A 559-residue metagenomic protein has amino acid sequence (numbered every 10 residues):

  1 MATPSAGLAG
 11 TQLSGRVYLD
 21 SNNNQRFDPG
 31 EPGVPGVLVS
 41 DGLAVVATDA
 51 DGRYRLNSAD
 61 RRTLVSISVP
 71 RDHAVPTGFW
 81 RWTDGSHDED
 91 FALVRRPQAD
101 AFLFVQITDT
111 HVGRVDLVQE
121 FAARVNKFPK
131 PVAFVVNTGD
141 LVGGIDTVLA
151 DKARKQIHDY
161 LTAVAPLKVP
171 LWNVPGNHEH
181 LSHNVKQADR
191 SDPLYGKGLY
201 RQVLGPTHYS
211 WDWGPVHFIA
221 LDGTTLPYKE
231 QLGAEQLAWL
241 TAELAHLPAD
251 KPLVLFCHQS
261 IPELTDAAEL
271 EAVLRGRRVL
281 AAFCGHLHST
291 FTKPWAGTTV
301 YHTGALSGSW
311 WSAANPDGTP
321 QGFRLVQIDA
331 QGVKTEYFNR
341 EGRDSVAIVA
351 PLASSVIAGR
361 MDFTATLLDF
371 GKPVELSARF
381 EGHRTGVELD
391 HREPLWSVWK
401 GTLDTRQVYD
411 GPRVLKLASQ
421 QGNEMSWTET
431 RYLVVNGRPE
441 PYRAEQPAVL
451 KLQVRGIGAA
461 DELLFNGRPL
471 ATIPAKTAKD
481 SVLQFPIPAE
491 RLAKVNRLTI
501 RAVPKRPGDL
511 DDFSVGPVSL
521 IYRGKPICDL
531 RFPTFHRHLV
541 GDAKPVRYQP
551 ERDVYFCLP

Functional and structural regions predicted by a protein language model:
A2-Q12, I357: Beta-strand-rich domain onsets/edges
L8-S14, S21, G33, R71 (+1 more regions): N-terminal active-site segment of His-dependent metallophosphoesterases
S21-G33, S40-R53, N57: Short, acidic Ser/Thr/Gly-rich low-complexity loop/linker segments typical of extracellular and cell-surface proteins
D41, R62-D84: A short, solvent-exposed loop/turn motif at the edges and junctions of modular extracellular/periplasmic domains
R55-L64, A493: Short Pro-Gly-centered beta-turn/loop motif in secreted/extracellular proteins
R71-D72, F79, L149-A249, D266-A281 (+1 more regions): Extended active-site neighborhood of metal-dependent phosphoesterases/phosphodiesterases
T298-D369: Binuclear metal-dependent phosphoesterase catalytic core
G342-V374, Y409-G411, A418-P559: Beta-strand-rich recognition domains
